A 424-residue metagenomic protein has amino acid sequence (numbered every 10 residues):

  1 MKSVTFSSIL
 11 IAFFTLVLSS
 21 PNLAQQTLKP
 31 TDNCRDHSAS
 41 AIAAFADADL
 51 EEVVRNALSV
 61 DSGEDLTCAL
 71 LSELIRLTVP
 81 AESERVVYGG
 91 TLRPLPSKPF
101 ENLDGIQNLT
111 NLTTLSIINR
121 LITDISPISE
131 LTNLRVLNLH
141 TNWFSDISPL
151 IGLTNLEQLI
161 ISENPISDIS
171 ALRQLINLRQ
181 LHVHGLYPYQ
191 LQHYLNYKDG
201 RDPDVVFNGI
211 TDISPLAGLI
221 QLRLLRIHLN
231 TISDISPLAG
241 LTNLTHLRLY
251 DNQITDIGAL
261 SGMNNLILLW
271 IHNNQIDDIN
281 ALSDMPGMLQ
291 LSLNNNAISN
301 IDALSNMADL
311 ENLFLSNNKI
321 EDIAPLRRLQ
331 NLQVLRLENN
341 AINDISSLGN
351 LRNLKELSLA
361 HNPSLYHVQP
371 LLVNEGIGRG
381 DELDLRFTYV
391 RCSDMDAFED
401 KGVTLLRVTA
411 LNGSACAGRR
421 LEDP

Functional and structural regions predicted by a protein language model:
M1-I9: Bacterial N-terminal signal peptides that target proteins for export
S8-V17: Bacterial N-terminal signal peptides
L18-T114, P127, P149, T154 (+10 more regions): N-terminal capping/linker segments that flank leucine-rich repeat
E73, G105-N111, L121, P127-N133 (+12 more regions): Glycine-centered tight turns that cap/initiate beta-strands
L77-P80, R93, L115-I117, L137-L139 (+11 more regions): Conserved hydrophobic beta-strand positions in leucine-rich repeat
P99-N102, T123-I125, S145-I147, S167-I169 (+10 more regions): Per-repeat structural element of leucine-rich repeats
S316, R328-Y389: Ankyrin-repeat and related helical/solenoid repeat scaffolds used for protein-protein interactions
